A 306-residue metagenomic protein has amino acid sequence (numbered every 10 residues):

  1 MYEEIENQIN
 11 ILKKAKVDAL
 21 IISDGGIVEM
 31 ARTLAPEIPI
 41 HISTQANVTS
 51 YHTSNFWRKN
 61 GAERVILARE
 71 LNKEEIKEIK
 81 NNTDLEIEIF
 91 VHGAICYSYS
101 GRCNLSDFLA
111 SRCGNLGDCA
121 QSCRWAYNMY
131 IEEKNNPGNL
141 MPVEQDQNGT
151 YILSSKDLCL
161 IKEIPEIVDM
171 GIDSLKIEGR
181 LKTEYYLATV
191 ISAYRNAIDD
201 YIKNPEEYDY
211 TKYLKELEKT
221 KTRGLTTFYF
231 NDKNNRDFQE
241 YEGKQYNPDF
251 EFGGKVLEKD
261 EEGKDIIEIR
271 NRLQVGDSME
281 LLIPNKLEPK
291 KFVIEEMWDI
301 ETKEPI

Functional and structural regions predicted by a protein language model:
M1, E6-K13, I22, P39 (+2 more regions): Surface-exposed amphipathic alpha-helical tracts and adjacent flexible/coil segments at the periphery of soluble enzymes
E3, I40-Y51: Gly/Gly-Pro- and Ser/Thr-rich, intrinsically disordered tail segments characteristic of DNA damage-repair and tolerance
G26-I27: Alpha-helix capping/helix-boundary segments
A31: RNase H-like DDE/DDD metal-dependent nuclease/strand-transfer catalytic core used by mobile genetic elements
A35: Conserved phosphotransfer cores of two-component systems
